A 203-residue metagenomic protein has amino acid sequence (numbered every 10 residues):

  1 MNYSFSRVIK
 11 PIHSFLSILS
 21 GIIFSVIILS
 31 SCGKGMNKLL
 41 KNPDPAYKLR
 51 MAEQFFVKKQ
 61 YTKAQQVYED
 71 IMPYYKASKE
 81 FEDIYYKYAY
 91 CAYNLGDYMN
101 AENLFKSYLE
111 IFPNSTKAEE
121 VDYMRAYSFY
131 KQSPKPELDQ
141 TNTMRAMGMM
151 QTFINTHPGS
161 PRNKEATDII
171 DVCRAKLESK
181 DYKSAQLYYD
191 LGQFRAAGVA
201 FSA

Functional and structural regions predicted by a protein language model:
M1-C32: Sec-dependent bacterial lipoprotein signal peptides
F5, I28-A203: Acidic, polar-rich low-complexity tracts and alpha-helical solenoid repeat scaffolds
